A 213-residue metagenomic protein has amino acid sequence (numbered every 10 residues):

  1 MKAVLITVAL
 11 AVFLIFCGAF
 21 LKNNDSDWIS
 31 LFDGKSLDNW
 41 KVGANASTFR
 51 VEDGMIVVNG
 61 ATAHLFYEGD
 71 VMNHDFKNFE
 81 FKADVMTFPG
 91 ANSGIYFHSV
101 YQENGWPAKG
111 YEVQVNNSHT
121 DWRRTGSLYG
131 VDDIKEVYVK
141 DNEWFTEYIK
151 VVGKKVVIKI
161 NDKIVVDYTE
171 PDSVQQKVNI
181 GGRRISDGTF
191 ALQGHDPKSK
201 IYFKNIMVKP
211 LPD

Functional and structural regions predicted by a protein language model:
M1-L5: Positively charged n-region of N-terminal signal peptides that target proteins for export
T7-F16: Bacterial N-terminal signal peptides
C17-D213: Carbohydrate-interacting regions of secretory-pathway proteins
